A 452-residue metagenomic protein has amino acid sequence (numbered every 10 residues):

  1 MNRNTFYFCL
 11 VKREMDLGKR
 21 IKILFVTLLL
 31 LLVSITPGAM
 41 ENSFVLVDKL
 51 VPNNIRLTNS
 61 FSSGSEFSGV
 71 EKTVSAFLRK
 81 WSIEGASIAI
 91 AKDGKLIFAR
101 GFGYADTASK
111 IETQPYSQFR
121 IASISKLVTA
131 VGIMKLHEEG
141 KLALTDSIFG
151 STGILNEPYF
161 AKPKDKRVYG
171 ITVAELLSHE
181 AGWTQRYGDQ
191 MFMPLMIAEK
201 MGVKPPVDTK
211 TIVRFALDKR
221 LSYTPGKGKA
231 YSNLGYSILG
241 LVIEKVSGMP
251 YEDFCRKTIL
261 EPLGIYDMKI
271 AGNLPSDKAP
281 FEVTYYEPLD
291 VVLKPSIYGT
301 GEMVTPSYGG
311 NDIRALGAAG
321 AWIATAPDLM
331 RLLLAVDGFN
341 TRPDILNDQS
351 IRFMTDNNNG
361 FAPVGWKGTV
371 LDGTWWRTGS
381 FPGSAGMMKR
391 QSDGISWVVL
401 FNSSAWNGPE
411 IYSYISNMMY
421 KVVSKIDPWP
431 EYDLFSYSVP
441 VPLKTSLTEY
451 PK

Functional and structural regions predicted by a protein language model:
R13-V26: N-terminal Sec-pathway targeting helices
V26-V33: Bacterial N-terminal signal peptides
I35-R100, S296-K452: Catalytic loop of the DD-peptidase/beta-lactamase superfamily, centered on the K-T-G motif and neighboring
S65, G69-A76, V128-G132, A143 (+10 more regions): Extracytoplasmic/secreted proteins, especially bacterial periplasmic and envelope-associated proteins
R79-S87, S109-E175, Y223-L234, G317-G320 (+1 more regions): Short active-site loop at a secondary-structure junction that contains or immediately precedes the catalytic residue(s)
A161-T374, T378-S380: Short, surface-exposed loop or secondary-structure junction motifs that flank catalytic or metal-binding residues
